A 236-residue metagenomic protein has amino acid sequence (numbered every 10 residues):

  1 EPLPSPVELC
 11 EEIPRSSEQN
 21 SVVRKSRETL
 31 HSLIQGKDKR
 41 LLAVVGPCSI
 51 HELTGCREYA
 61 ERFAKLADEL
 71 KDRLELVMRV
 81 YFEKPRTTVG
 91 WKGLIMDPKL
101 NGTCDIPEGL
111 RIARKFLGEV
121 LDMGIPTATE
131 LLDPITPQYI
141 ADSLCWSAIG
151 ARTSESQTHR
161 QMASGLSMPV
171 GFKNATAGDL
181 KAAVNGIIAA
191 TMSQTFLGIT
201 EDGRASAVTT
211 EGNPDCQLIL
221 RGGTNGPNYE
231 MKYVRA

Functional and structural regions predicted by a protein language model:
E1-Q35: N- or domain-start disorder-to-order transition segments that initiate the globular core
S32-D38, T209-E211: Short glycine/proline-enriched loop/turn "hinge" motifs that connect secondary-structure elements and lie
G46: Conserved, mostly hydrophobic/aromatic
A60, R73-R235: Active-site-facing alpha/beta catalytic cores
A64-K65: N-terminal intrinsically disordered, cationic/polar leader segments that include organellar targeting peptides
D68-D72: Short helix-capping segments at alpha-helix termini
